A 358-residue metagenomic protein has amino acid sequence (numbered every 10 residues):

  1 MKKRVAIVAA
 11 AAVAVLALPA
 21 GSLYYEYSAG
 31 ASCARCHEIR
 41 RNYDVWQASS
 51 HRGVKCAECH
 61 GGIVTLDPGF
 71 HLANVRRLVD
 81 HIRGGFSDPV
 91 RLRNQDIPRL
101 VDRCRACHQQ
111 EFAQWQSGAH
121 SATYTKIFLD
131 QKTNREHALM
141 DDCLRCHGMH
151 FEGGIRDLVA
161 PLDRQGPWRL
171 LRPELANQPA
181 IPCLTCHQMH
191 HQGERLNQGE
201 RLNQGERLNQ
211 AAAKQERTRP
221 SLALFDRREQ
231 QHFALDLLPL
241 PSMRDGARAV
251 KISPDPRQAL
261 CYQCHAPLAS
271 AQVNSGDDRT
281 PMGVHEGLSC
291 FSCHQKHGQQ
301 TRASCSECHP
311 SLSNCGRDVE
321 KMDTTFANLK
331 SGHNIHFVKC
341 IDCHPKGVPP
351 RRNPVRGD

Functional and structural regions predicted by a protein language model:
M1-D358: Short sequence/structural segments immediately N-terminal
